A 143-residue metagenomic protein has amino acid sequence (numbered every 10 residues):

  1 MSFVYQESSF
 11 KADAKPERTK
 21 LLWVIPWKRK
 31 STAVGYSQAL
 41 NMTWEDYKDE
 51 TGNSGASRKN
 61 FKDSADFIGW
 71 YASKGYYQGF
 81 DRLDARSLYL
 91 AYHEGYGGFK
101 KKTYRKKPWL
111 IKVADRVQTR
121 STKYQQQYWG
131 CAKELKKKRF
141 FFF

Functional and structural regions predicted by a protein language model:
M1-L135: Catalytic glycan-binding domains that act on GlcNAc-containing polysaccharides
K133-F143: Low-complexity, Gly/Ser/Thr/Pro-rich intrinsically disordered linker/tail segments
